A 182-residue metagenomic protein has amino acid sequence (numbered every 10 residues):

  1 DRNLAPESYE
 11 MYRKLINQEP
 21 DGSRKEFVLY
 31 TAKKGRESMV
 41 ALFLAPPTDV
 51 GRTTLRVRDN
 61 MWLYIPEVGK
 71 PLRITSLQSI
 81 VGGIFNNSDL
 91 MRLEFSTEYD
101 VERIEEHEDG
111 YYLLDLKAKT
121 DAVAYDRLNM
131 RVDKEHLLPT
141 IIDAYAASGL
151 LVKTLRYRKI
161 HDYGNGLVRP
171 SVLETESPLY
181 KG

Functional and structural regions predicted by a protein language model:
R2-P66: N-terminal mature ectodomain segment of secretory-pathway/periplasmic proteins
E7, F27, E37, V57-D59 (+4 more regions): Envelope-exposed proteins and targeting segments
K14, T31, T53-L55, K70 (+3 more regions): Ribonuclease/tRNase effector modules and their secretory precursors
L15, F43-P47, R58, E67 (+6 more regions): A mature extracytoplasmic/lumenal domain signature
S23, M91-R103, V152-T154: A short, amphipathic edge element
T31-K34, V57-R58, L77-V81, R158-H161: A short, sequence-level motif marking secondary-structure junctions
I65-E94: Acidic/charged, solvent-exposed loop-and-adjacent secondary-structure segments enriched in E/D, K/R, S/T, and G/P
R73, N87-R92, D109-G182: Gly/Pro-enriched, hydrophobic low-complexity segments that function as extracytoplasmic propeptides/linkers
